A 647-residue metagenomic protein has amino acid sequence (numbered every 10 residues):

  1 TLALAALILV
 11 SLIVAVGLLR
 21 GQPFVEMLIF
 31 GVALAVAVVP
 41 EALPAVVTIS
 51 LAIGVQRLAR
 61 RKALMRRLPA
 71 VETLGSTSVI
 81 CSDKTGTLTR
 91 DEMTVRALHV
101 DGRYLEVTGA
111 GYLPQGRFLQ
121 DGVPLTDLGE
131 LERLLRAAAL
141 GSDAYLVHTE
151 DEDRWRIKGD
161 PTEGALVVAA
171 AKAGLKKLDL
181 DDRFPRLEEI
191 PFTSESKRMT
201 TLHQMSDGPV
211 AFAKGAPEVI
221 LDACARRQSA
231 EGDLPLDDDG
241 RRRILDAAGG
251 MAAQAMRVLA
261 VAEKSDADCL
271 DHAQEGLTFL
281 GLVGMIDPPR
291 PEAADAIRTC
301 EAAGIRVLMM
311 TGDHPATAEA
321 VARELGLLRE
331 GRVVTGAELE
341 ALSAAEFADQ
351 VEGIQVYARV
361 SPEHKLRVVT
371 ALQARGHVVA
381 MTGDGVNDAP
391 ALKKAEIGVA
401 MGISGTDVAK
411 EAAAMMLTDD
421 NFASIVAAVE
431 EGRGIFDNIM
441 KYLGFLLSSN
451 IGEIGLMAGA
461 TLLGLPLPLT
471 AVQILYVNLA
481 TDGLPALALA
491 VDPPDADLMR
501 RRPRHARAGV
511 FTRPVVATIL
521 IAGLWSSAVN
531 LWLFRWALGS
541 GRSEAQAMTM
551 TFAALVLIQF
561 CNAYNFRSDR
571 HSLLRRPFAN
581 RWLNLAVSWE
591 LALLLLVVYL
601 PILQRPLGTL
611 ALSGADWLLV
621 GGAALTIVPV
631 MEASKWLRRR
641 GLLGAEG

Functional and structural regions predicted by a protein language model:
T1-R500, V510-F511, L524, R535 (+2 more regions): Conserved cytosolic headpiece of P-type ATPases
T481, S526-S527, T549-A563: Generic alpha-helical transmembrane segments
R504-G523, E544-M550: Membrane-water interface at loop-to-transmembrane-helix junctions
A517-L531, L557: Alpha-helical transmembrane segments of multi-pass integral membrane proteins
N530, F534-S543: Long hydrophobic segments that form regular secondary structure
A563-D569: Cytoplasmic juxtamembrane interface segments
